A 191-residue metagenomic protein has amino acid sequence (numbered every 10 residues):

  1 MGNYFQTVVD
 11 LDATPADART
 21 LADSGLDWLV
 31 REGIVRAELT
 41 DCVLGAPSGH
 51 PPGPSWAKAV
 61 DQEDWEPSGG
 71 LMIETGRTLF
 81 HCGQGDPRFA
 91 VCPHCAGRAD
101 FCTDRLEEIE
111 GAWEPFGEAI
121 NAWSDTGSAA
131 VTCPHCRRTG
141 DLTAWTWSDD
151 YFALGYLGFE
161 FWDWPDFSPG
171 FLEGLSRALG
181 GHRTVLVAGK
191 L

Functional and structural regions predicted by a protein language model:
M1-A90: N-terminal alpha-helical interaction blocks
M1-R19, A153-L191: Charged, low-complexity interaction segments
E66-H81, R105-N121: Short Cys/His-rich Zn2+-coordinating modules
Q84-P87, G127-V131: Flanking scaffold residues of small Cys/His-coordinated metal-binding clusters
C92-C95, C133-C136: Short cysteine-rich clusters marking metal-coordination/redox-active sites
A96-A99, T139-L142: Cys/His-rich microdomains that often coordinate metals
C102-L106, T143-W147: Short Cys/His-rich "knuckle" micro-motifs
W113-A130, S148-D149: Short linker/helix segments within small regulatory modules
